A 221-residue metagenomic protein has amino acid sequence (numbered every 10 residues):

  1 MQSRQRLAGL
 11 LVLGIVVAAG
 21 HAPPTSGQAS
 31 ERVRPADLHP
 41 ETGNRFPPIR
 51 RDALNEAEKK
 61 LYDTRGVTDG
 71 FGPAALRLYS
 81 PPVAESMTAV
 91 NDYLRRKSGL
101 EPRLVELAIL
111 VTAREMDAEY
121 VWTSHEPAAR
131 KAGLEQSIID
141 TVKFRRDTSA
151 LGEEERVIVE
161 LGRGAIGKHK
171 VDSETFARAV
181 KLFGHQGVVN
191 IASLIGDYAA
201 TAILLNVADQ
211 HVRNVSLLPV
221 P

Functional and structural regions predicted by a protein language model:
M1-L10: Bacterial N-terminal signal peptides that target proteins for export
G9-A19: Bacterial N-terminal signal peptides
P24-P221: Hydrophobic alpha-helical segments
